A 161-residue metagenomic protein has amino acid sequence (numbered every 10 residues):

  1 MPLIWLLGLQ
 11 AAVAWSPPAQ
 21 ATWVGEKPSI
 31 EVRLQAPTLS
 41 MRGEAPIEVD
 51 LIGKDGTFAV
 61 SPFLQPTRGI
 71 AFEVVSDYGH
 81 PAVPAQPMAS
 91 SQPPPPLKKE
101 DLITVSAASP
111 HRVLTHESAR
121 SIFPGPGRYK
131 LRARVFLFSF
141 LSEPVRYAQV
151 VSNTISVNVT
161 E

Functional and structural regions predicted by a protein language model:
M1-W5: Bacterial N-terminal signal peptides that target proteins for export
L6, Q10-G25: A eukaryote-biased signal for short, well-structured alpha-helical docking elements
S16, F140-V157: Short Trp-Ser/Thr-centered turn/loop motifs at beta-strand boundaries
W23-V32, T38, E44, I52-S118 (+1 more regions): Contiguous segments within soluble domain cores/interaction surfaces
R42-E48, V151: Short, solvent-exposed loop/turn segments enriched in Ser/Thr/Gly
T57, F123, S139-L141: Residue-level signal for secondary-structure boundary sites
I122-P124, A148-Q149: Extended, solvent-exposed regions of the mature portions of secreted/cell-surface glycoproteins
V159-E161: Extracellular interdomain linker/stem segments of modular secreted and single-pass surface proteins
